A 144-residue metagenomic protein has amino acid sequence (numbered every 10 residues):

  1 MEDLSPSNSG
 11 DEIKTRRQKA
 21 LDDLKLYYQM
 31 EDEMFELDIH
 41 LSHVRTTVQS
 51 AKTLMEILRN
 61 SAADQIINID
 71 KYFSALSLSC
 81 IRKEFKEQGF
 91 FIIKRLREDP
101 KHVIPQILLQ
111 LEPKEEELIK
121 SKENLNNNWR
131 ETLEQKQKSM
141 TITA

Functional and structural regions predicted by a protein language model:
M1-A144: Extended amphipathic alpha-helical elements
